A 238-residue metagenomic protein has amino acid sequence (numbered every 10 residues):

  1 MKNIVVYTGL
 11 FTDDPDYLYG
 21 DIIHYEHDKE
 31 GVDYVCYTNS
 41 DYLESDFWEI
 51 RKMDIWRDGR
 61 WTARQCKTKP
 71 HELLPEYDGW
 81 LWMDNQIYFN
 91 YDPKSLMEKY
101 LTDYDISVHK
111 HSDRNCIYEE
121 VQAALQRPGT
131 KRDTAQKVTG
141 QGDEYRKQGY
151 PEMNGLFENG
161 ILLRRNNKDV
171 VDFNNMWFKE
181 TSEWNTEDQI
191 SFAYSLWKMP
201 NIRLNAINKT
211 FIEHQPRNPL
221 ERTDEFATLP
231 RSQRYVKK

Functional and structural regions predicted by a protein language model:
M1-R64, L73-Y77, E183-T186, K198-N201 (+1 more regions): N-terminal anchoring/stem segment of glycosyltransferases
N3, W82, E158-I161: Extracellular structured ligand-interaction cores
Y7-L10, Y37-N39, M83-N85, Y91 (+3 more regions): Short His-Asn-centered micro-motif
E49, M53, M83, R114-K131 (+1 more regions): Cell wall/extracellular polymer interaction/catalysis modules
W56-M83, Y91-S95, S191-S195: A conserved donor-nucleotide-binding helix/loop in the catalytic core of Leloir-type glycosyltransferases
W61-K69, S95, A124-K147: Short acidic (Asp/Glu) patches
F89-R127: Conserved donor-nucleotide/metal-binding helix-loop-beta segment in metal-dependent transferases, i.e., the alpha-helix
T130-Q233: Catalytic core and acceptor-binding pocket of nucleotide-sugar-dependent glycosyltransferases
